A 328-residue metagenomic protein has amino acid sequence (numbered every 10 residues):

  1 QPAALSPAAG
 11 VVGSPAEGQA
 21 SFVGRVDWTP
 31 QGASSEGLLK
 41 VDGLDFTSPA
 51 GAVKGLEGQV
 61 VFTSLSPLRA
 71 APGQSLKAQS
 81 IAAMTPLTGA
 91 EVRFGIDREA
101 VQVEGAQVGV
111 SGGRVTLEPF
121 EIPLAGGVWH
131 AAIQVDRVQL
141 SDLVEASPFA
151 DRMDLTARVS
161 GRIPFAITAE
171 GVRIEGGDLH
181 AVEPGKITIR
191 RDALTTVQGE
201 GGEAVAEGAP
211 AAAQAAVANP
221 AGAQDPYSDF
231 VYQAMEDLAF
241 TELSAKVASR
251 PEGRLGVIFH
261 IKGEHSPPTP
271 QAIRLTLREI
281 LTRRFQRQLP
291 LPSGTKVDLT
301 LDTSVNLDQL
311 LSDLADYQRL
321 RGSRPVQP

Functional and structural regions predicted by a protein language model:
Q1-T47, G58-T116, F120-I167, A206-E252 (+1 more regions): Extended amphipathic, helix-rich lipid-handling scaffolds
L44, V182-K186: Structural signature of outer-membrane beta-barrel domains
V53-G55: Short coil-to-beta strand junction motifs in C2/discoidin
V144-A146, R190-D192, G256-H260, P268-Q271: Short conserved micro-motifs at the rims of enzyme active sites and ligand-binding pockets
G161-A181: C-terminal structural cap/anchor segments
K186-V197: Outer-membrane beta-barrel and related beta-rich outer-membrane complex signature in Gram-negative bacteria
S244, R250-H265: Capsid-like jelly-roll
K262-H265, P270-P290: Low-complexity, glycine/alanine/valine/leucine- and proline-rich hydrophobic stretches
